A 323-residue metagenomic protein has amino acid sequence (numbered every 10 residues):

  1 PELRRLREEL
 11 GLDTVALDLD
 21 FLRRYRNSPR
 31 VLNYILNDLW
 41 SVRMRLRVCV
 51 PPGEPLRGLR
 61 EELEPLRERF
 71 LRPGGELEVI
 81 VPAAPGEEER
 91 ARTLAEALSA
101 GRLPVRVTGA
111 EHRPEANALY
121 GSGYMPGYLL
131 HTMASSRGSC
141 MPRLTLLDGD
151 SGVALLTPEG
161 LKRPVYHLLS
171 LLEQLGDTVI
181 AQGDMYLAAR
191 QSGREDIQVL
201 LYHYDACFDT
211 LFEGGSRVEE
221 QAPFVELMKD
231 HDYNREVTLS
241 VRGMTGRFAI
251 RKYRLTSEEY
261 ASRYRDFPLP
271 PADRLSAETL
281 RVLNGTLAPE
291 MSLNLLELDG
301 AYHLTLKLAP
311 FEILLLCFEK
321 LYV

Functional and structural regions predicted by a protein language model:
P1-E2, V31: Well-ordered alpha-helical segments embedded in enzymatic catalytic cores
E2-L22: Catalytic domains of carbohydrate-active enzymes, especially glycoside hydrolases
Y25-R26, R30-L161: Noncatalytic carbohydrate-binding groove/subsite architecture in carbohydrate-active enzymes
R45-R47, E76-E78, E236-R242, R247-R251 (+1 more regions): Ser/Thr- (and often Asn-) enriched beta-sheet segments in non-cytosolic proteins
E111-E220: Aromatic/acidic polysaccharide-binding cleft in carbohydrate-active enzymes
M185-P268, F311-C317: Carbohydrate-binding surface patches
A222-K229, A272-L283: Short, cationic low-complexity segments
L275-V323: C-terminal beta-strand-rich structural cap/linker in extracellular carbohydrate-active enzymes
